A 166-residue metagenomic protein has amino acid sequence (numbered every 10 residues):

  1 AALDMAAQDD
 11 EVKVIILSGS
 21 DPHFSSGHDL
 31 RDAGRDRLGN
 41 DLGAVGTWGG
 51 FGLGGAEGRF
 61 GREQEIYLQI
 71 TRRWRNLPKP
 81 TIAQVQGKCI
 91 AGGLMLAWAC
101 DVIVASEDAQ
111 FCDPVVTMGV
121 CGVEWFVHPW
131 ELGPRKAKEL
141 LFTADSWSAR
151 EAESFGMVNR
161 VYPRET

Functional and structural regions predicted by a protein language model:
A1-G58, R73-A83, V102, S106-Q110: A structural preference for short, pocket-lining loop segments at secondary-structure junctions
E63-E65: Short gly/ser/thr-rich secondary-structure transition/capping motifs
Y67-T71: Hydrophobic alpha-helical core bundles mediating ligand binding, dimerization, or RNAP-core interactions
R72-T166: Crotonase-fold acyl-CoA enzyme core
